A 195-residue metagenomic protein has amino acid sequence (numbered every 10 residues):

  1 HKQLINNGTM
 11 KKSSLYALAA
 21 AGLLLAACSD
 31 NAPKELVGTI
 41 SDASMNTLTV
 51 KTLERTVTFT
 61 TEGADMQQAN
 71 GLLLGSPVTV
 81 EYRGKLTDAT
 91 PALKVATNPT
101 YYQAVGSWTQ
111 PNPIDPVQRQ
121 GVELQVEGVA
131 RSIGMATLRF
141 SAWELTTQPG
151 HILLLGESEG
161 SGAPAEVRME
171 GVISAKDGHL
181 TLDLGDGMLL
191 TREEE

Functional and structural regions predicted by a protein language model:
G8-A17: Bacterial N-terminal signal peptides that target proteins for export
L25-A27: C-terminal motif of bacterial Sec signal peptides marking the signal peptidase cleavage site
D30-N46: Structural detector for short beta-strands of small beta-barrel domains
S41, M45-L48, R55, G63-M66 (+2 more regions): Contiguous, well-ordered beta-strand patches that form the walls/edges of small beta-barrel/beta-sandwich domains
D42-A43, E81-D88: Short, charged beta-turn/beta-strand-edge "cap" motif at the junction between a beta-strand and an adjacent loop
M66-V80: Short nucleic-acid-contacting surface segments enriched for D/E, G, S/T with interspersed K/R
A89-K94, N98-Y102, T181-E195: Edge beta-strand at a domain terminus
P99-V117: Tryptophan-anchored aromatic micro-motifs
